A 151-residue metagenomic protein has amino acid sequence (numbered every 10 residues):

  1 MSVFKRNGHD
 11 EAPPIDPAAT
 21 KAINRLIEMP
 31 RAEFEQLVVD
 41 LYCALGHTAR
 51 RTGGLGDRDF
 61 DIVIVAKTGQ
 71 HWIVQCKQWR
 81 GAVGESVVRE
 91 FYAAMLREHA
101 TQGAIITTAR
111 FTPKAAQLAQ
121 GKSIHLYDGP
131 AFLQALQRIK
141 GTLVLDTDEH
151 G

Functional and structural regions predicted by a protein language model:
M1-R58, V63-G151: Mixed-charge (Asp/Glu-Lys/Arg
